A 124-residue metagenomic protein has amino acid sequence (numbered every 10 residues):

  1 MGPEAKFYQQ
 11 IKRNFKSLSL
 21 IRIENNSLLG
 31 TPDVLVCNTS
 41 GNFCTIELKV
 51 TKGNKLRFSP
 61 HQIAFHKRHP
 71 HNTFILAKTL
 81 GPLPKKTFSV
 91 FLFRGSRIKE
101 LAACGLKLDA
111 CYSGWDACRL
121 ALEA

Functional and structural regions predicted by a protein language model:
M1-N25, T39: Acidic-basic catalytic patches of nuclease active cores, encompassing PD-(D/E)XK and other metal-cofactor nuclease
I23, T45-L48, L76: Short, conserved beta-strand edge motifs with alternating hydrophobic and charged residues
N26, T51, T79-G81: Short, solvent-exposed coil/turn elements at secondary-structure transition points
G30: Beta-rich catalytic cores
V34-V36, N42-K52: Conserved catalytic cores of phosphodiester-cleaving nucleases, focusing on short active-site segments
T51-H69: Mg2+/Mn2+-dependent nuclease catalytic core
K67-R97: Nucleic-acid nuclease catalytic cores
A103-A124: Charged phosphate-binding loop/patch that engages nucleotide di/tri-phosphates or the phosphate backbone of nucleic
